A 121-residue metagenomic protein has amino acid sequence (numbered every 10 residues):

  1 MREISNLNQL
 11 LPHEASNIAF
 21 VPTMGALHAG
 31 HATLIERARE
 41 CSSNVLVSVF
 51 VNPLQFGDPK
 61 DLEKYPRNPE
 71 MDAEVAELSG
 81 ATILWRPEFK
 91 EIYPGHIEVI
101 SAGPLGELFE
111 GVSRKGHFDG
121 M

Functional and structural regions predicted by a protein language model:
R2-M121: Nucleotidyltransferase catalytic core that binds NTPs
